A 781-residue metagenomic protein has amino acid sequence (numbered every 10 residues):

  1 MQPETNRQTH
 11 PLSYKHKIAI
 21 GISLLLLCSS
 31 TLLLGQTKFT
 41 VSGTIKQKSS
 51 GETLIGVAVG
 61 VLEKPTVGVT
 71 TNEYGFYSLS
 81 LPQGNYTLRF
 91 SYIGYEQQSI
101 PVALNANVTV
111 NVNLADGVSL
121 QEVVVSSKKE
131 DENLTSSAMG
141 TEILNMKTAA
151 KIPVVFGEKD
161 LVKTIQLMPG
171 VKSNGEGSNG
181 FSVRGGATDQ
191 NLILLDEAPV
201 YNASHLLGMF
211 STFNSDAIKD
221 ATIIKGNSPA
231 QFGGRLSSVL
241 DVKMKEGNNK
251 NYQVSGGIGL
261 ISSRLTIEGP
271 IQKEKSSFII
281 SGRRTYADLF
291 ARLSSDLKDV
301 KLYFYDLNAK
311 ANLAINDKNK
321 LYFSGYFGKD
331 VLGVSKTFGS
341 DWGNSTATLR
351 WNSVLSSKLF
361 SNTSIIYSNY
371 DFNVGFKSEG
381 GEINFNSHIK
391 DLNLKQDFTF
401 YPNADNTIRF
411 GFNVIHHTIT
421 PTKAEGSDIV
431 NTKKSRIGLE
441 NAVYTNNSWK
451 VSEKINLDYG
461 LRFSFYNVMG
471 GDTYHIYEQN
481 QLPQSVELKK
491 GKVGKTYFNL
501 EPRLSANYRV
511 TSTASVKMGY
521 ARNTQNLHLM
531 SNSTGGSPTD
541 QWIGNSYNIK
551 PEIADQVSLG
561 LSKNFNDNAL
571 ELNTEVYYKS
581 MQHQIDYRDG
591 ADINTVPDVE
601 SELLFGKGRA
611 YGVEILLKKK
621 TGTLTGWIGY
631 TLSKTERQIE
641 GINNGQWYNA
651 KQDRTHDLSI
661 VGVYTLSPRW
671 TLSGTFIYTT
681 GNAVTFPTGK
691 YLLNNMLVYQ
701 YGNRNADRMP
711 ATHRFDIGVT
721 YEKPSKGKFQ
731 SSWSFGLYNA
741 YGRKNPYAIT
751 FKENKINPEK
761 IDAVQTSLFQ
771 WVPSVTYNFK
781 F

Functional and structural regions predicted by a protein language model:
T44-E52, V57-L62, R89-Y95, N105-P153 (+4 more regions): Short, acidic, small-residue-rich periplasmic hinge/interaction motif at the N-terminus of Gram-negative outer-membrane
K64-F76, K495: Short, acidic Ser/Thr/Gly-rich low-complexity loop/linker segments typical of extracellular and cell-surface proteins
E96, K129-S228, V239, K245-E246: Periplasmic N-terminal accessory/gating domains of Gram-negative outer-membrane beta-barrel systems
D371, T418-E425, N467-Q484, Y508 (+4 more regions): Surface-exposed extracellular loop regions of Gram-negative outer-membrane beta-barrel proteins, predominantly
D391-D397, E440-A442, G544-K550, Q556 (+3 more regions): Outer membrane beta-barrel strand-and-loop segments of large Gram-negative receptors, especially TonB-dependent
F412-S515, N526, I642-G645: Signature of Gram-negative outer-membrane beta-barrel scaffolds
Y577-S580, V599-F686: Gram-negative outer-membrane beta-barrel transporters
R669, Y678-N695, P710-D716, T720-F781: C-terminal beta-signal and adjacent terminal beta-strands/loops of Gram-negative outer-membrane beta-barrel proteins
